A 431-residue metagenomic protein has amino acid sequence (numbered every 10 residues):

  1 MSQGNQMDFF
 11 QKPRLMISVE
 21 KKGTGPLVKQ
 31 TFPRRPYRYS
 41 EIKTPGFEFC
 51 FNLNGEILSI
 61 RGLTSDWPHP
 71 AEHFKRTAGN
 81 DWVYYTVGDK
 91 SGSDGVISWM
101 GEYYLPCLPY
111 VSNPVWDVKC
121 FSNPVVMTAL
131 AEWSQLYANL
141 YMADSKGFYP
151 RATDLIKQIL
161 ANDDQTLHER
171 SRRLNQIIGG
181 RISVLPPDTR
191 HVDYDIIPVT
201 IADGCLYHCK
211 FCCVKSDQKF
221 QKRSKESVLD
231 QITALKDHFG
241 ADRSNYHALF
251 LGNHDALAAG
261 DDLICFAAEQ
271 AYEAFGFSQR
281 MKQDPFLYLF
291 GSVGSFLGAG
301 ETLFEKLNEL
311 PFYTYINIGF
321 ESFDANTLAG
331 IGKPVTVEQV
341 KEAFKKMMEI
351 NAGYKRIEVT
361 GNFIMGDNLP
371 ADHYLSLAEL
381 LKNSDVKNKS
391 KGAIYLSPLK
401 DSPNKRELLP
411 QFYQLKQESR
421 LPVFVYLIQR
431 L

Functional and structural regions predicted by a protein language model:
S2-G62: Charged, amphipathic alpha-helical stretches
P36-V199, S216, D242-S244: N-terminal [4Fe-4S]-dependent radical SAM core
R190-S227: Canonical Radical SAM [4Fe-4S] cluster-binding loop centered on the CxxxCxxC motif and its immediate flanking residues
K225, D261-C265, G300-E301, A371-L375 (+1 more regions): Conserved strand-to-helix beginnings and helix N-cap segments that scaffold or border functional pockets
E226-A241: Short microdomains enriched in Cys/His and/or Lys/Arg
S227, Q231, A267, S376-L380: Alpha-helical scaffold elements adjacent to nucleotide-binding pockets in ATP/GTP-utilizing enzyme cores
D237-E358, M365-D367: Conserved SAM/AdoMet-binding glycine-rich loop
L310-S322, V335-Q429: Conserved C-terminal portion of the radical SAM core fold that forms the substrate/S-adenosylmethionine-binding
